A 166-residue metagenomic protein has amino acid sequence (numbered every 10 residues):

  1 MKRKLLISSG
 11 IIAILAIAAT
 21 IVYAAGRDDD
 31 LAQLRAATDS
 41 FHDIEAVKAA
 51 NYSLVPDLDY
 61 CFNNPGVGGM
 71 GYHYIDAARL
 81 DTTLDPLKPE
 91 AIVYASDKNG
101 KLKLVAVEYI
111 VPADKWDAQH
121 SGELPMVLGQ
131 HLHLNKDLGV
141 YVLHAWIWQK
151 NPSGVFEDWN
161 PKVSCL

Functional and structural regions predicted by a protein language model:
M1-I11: N-terminal Sec-pathway targeting helices
S9-G10, A19, R35-T38: Generic low-complexity, intrinsically disordered sequence content enriched in small uncharged/hydrophobic residues
I14-Y23: Hydrophobic alpha-helical membrane-insertion segments, chiefly the h-region of N-terminal signal peptides
A25-L166: Primary mode marks residue(s) on the alpha4-beta5-alpha5 output face of response regulator receiver
